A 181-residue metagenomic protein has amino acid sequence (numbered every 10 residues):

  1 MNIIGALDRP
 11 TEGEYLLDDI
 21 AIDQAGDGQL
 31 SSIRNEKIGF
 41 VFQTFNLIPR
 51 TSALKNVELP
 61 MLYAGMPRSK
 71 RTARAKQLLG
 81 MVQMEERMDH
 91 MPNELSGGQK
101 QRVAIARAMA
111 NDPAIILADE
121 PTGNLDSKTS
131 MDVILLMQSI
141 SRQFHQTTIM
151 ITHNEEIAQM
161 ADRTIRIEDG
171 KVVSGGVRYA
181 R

Functional and structural regions predicted by a protein language model:
M1-I167: ABC family nucleotide-binding domain
R163, K171-R181: Conserved beta-strand-loop-alpha-helix hinge in the C-terminal portion of ABC ATPase nucleotide-binding domains
